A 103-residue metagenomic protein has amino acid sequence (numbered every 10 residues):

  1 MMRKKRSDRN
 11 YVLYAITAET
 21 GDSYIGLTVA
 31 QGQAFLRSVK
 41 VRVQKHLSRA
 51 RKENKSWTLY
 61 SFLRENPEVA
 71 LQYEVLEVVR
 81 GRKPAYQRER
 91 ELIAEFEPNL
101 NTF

Functional and structural regions predicted by a protein language model:
M1-D8, N66-F103: Boundary/linker segments flanking structured domains
M1-R37, P84-Q87: GIY-YIG nuclease catalytic motif and its immediate N-terminal context
Y11-Y14, Y24, L36-V39, Q44-H46 (+3 more regions): Broad hydrophobic/π-residue packing in well-ordered secondary structure
V29-R82: Conserved short loop/helix modules at catalytic or binding sites in compact beta-alpha or helix-hairpin-helix contexts
